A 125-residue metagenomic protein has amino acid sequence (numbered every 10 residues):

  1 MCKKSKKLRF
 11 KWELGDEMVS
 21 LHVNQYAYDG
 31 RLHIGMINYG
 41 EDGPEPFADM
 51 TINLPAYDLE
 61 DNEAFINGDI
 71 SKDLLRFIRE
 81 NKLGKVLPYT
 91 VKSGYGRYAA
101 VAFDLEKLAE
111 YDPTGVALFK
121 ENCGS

Functional and structural regions predicted by a protein language model:
M1-K4, F10, N67-L74: Short, basic/low-complexity N-terminal boundary segments at the transition from targeting/disordered tails
S5-D49, L59: Catalytic phosphate/metal-binding cores of nucleic-acid and nucleotide-processing enzymes, i.e., regions that mediate
L8, L14, L21, L32 (+7 more regions): Generic detector of leucine side chains in alpha-helical contexts
G35-K82: Acidic, aromatic-enriched beta-alpha/helix-loop junctions
N67-K120: Short, compact, well-ordered microdomains
N122-S125: Short acidic DE-rich linear segments
